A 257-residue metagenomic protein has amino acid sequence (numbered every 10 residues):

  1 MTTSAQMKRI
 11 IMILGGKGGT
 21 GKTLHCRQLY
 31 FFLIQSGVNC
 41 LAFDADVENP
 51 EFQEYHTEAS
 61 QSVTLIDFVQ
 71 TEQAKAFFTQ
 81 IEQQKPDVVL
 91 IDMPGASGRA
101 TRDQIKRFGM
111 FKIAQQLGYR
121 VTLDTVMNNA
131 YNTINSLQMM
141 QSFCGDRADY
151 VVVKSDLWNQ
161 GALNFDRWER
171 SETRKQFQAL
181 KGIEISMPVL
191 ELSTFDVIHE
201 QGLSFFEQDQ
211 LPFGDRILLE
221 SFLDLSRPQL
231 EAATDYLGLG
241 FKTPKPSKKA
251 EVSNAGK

Functional and structural regions predicted by a protein language model:
T3-M12, H25-C26, Q35-Q104, F108 (+1 more regions): Nucleotide-state-sensitive switch-loop elements of NTP-binding domains
G18-G19: Walker A (P-loop) phosphate-binding loop of P-loop NTPases
K22: Conserved lysine of the Walker
F43, L123-N128, V151-D156: Conserved beta-strand segments of the P-loop GTPase G domain that flank and frequently precede/overlap
Q104-A130: Inter-motif core of Ras-like GTPase G domains
F111, N132-R147: Conserved C-terminal guanine-recognition region of P-loop GTPase G domains, centered on the G4
N135, D209-K257: C-terminal accessory extensions appended to soluble enzyme cores
D156-P228: Beta-strand-loop-alpha "switch" segments that mediate conformational coupling across diverse proteins
